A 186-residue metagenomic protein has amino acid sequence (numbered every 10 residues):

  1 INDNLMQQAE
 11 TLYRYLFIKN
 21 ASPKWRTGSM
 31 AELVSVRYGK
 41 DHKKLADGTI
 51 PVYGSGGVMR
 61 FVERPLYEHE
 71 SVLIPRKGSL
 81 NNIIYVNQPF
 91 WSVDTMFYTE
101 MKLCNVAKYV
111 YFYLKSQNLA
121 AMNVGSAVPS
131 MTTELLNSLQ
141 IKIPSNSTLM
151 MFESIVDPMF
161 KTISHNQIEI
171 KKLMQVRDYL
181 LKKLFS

Functional and structural regions predicted by a protein language model:
I1-G54, K142, N146-S186: Non-catalytic DNA-recognition/assembly elements of restriction-modification systems
R26-P144: DNA target-recognition domains and sequence-specific DNA-contacting regions of bacterial/archaeal
